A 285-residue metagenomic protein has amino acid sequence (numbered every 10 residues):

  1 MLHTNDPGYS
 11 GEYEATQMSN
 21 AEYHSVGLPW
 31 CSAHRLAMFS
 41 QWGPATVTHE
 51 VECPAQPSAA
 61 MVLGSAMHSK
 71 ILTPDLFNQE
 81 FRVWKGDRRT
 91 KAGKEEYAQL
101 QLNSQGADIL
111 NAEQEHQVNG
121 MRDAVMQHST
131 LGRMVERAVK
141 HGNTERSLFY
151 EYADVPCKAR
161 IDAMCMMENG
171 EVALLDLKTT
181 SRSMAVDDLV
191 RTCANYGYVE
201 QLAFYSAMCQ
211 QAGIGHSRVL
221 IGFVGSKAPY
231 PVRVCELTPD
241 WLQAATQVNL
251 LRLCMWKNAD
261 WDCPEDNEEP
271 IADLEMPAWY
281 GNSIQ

Functional and structural regions predicted by a protein language model:
M1-A159: Metal-dependent nuclease catalytic cores that hydrolyze phosphodiester bonds in DNA/RNA, characterized by
N5-D6, T192-V199, F204-Q285: Metal-dependent nuclease catalytic regions and adjoining charged, substrate-binding loops involved in nucleic-acid end
E52, V186-R191: Glycine- and acidic
H68, A163, N249: A residue-level signal for conserved active-site and pocket-lining positions in enzyme catalytic cores
I71-L76, T179-R182, Q210: Hydrophobic/aromatic-lined pockets within catalytic cores
L131, V135-K140, C165-A173, Q210-S217: Secondary-structure boundary elements
F149-E151, M166, G222-V224: A generic structural motif
A159-D188, Y205: Conserved catalytic cores of phosphodiester-cleaving nucleases, focusing on short active-site segments
